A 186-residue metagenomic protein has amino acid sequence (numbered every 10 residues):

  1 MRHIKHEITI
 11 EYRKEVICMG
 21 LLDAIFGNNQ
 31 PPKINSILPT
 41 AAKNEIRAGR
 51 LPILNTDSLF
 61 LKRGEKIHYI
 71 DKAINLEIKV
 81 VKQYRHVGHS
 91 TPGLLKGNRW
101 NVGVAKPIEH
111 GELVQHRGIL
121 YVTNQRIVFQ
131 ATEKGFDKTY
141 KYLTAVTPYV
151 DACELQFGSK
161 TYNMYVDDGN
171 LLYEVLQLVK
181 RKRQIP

Functional and structural regions predicted by a protein language model:
M1-C18: Short, Lys/Arg-enriched N-terminal segments with co-localized hydrophobic residues within the first ~10-30 amino acids
L21-N29, L38, H116, Y121 (+2 more regions): Acidic, Ser/Thr- and proline-rich intrinsically disordered linker/docking segments of eukaryotic scaffolds
L22-R117: Anionic N-terminal interaction surfaces
K62, I70-K72, K79, T123 (+2 more regions): A structural detector for beta-sheet-dominated domains
